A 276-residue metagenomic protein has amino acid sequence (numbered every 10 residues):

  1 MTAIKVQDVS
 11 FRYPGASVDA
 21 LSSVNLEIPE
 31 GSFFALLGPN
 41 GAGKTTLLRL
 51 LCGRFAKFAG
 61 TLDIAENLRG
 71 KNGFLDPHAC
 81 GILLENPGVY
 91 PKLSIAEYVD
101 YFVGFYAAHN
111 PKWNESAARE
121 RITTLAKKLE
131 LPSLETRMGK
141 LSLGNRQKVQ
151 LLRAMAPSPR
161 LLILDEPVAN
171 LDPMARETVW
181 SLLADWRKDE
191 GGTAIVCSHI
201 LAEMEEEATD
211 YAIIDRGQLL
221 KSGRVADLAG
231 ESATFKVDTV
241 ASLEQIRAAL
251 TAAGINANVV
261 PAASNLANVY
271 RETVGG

Functional and structural regions predicted by a protein language model:
M1-V6, S10-S23, N72-G73: A short, flexible loop at the N-terminus of ABC-type nucleotide-binding domains that lies
L37-P39: The feature captures the beta-strand-to-loop junction immediately N-terminal to the Walker
C52: Helix-to-loop junction immediately C-terminal to a conserved catalytic motif
G60-D76: Conserved ABC transporter NBD signature motif
D100, G104, E115-S133: Conserved ABC ATPase "signature" region
L162-E166: Catalytic Walker B motif of ABC-type/P-loop ATPase nucleotide-binding domains
